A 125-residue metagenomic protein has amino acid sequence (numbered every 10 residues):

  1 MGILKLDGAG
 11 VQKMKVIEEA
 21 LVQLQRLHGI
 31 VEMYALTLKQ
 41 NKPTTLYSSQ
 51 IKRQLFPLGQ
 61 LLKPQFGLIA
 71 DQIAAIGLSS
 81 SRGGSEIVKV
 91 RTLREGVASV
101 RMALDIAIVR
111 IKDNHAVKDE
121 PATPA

Functional and structural regions predicted by a protein language model:
G2-Y34, E86-A125: Amphipathic, coiled-coil-like alpha-helical segments
M33-R53: Alpha-helical segments in soluble extracytoplasmic regions
L36, L46, Q72-S85: Long, low-complexity or tandemly repetitive, helically biased scaffold regions used for multimeric assembly/adhesion
Q40-T45, K63, I87-V90: Charged, low-complexity interaction regions
Q54, A74-S80, E95-V100: Hydrophobic alpha-helical segments of small multi-pass membrane proteins
P57-G67, E86-I87, A107: Amphipathic alpha-helical coiled-coil segments
L61-S79, T92: Short, well-ordered alpha-helical segments that carry or flank key catalytic/ligand-binding motifs at enzyme/regulatory
